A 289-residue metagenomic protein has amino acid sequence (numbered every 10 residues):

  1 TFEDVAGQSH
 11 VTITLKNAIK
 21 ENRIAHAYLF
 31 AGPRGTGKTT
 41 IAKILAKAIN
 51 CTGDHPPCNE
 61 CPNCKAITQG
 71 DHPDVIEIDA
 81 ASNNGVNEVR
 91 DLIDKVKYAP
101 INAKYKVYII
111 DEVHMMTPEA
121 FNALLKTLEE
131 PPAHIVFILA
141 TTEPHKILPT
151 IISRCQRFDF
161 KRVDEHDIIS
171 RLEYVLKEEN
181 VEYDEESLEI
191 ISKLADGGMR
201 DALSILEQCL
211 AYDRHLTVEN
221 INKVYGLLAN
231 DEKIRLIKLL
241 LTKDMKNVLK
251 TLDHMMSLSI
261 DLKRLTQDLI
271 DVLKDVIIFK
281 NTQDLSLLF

Functional and structural regions predicted by a protein language model:
T1-R157: P-loop/Walker A NTP-binding region and its immediately flanking N-terminal helices in P-loop NTPase folds
V11, P73, E88-D91, Q156-F289: Extended, largely alpha-helical regulatory/partner-binding modules appended to the mid-to-C-terminal parts
